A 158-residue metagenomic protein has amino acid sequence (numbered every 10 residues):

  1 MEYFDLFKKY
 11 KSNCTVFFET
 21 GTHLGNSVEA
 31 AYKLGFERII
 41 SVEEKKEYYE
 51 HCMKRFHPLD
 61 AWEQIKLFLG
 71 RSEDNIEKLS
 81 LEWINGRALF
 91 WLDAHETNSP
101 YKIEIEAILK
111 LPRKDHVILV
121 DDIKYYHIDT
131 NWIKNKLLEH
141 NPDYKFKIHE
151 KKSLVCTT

Functional and structural regions predicted by a protein language model:
E2-I76: SAM cofactor-binding core of SAM-dependent methyltransferases, primarily the Rossmann-like beta-alpha-beta module
S12, D60, I84, P112-R113: Short conserved AdoMet
F17, S41, W91, L119-V120: Generic enzyme active-site microenvironment
G21, K45, D93-H95, I123-K124: Anionic group-transfer/hydrolysis microenvironments
I65-L67, D93, F146: Generic structural signal for residues in well-ordered beta-strands
N75-W83: Short conserved loop adjoining the S-adenosyl-L-methionine
W83-L92: Short SAM/SAH-binding signature in class I
A88, E96-T158: C-terminal substrate-binding/active-site "lid" region of AdoMet-derived donor-dependent transferases
